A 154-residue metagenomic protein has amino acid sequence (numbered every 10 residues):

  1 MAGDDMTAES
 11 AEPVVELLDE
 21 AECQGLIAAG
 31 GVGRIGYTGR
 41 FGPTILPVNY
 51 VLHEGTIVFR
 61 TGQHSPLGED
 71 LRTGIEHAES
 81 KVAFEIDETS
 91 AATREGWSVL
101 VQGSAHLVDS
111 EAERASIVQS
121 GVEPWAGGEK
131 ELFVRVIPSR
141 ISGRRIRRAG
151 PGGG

Functional and structural regions predicted by a protein language model:
M1-A28: Extreme N-terminal tail/first-helix region
M1-T7, G42-I45, L52-I57, I86-A92: N-terminal short leaders/motifs
D4-P13, V82-G154: Charged, gly/pro-rich active-site loop segments
A28-G30, I45, L52-E54, E76-K81 (+2 more regions): Short connector loops at helix/strand junctions that flank enzyme active sites, especially segments positioning acidic
G30-Q63: Short beta-strand segments
I45, V58-R60, L67-D70, T93-R94 (+1 more regions): Short acidic/glycine-rich loop or secondary-structure boundary segments that cap or lie
H53-I75, V82: Compact nucleic-acid interaction/catalytic patches
